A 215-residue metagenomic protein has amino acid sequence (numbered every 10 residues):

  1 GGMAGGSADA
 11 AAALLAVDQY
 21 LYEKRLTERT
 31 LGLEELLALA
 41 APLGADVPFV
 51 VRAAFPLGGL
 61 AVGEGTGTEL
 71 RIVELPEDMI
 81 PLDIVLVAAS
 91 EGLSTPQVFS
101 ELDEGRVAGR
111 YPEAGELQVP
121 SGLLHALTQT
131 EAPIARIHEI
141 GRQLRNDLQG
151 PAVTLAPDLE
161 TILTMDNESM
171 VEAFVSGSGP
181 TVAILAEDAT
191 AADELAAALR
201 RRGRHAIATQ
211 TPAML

Functional and structural regions predicted by a protein language model:
G1-L33, A40, F49-V51: DPxDG-like acidic metal-binding loop motif
G5, L185-D188: Short glycine/threonine-rich loop-to-helix capping motif typified by GTGT followed within a few residues by an Asp-Pro
A11-L15, L37, F99, E160-L163: Predominant activation on well-ordered alpha-helical scaffold segments within soluble catalytic domains
R29-L43, L163, E194-A196: Short, well-structured alpha-helical segments that form the helix of a local strand-helix-strand
R52-E172, E187-A197, R202-L215: Conserved, helical-rich catalytic subdomain that frames metal- and/or nucleotide-binding sites in enzyme alpha/beta
P180-V182: Conserved glycine-rich beta-strand-loop-beta hairpin in the small C-terminal domain of fold type I
